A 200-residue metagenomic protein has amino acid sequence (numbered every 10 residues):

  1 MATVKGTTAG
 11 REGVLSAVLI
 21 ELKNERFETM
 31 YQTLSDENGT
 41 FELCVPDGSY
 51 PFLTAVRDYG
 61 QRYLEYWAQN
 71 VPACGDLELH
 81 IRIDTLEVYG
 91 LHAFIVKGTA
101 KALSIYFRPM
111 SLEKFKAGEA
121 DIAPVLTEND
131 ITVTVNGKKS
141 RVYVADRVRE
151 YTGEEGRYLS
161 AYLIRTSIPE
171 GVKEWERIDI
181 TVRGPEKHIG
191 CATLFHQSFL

Functional and structural regions predicted by a protein language model:
A2-V18, P109-A117: Structural motif
G6, S35-V45, I81: Glycine-centered loop-to-beta-strand initiation motif
V18-T33, N129-K139: Short amphipathic beta-strand segments in non-cytosolic proteins
R26-T40, Y143-E155: Short, acidic Ser/Thr/Gly-rich low-complexity loop/linker segments typical of extracellular and cell-surface proteins
G39, G48-G60: A short, solvent-exposed beta-strand micro-motif common in secreted/extracellular proteins
D58-R82: Structured interaction patches on ligand/partner-binding surfaces of diverse proteins
V96-E119, A123-V125: Contiguous beta-strand segments within globular domains
E186-L200: Short beta-strand elements
